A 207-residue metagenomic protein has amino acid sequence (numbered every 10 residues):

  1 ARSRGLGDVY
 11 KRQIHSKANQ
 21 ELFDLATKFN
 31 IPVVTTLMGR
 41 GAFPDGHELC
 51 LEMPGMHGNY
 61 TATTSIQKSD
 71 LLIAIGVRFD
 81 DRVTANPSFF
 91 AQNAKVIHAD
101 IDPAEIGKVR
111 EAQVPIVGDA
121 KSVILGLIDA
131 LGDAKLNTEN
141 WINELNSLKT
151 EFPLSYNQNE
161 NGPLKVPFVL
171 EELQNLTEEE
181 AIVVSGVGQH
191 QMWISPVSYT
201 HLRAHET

Functional and structural regions predicted by a protein language model:
A1-L6, Y10, H201-E206: Single conserved hydrophobic/aromatic residue that forms the stacking wall/gate of nucleotide- or nucleobase-binding
H15-N19: Glycine-rich phosphate/diphosphate-binding loop of Rossmann-like nucleotide-binding domains
L22, N146-R203: Active-site diphosphate/adenylate-binding microenvironment
V34-G46, Y199, R203: Conserved catalytic cysteine-centered active-site region of acyl-thioester-dependent Claisen-condensing enzymes
V34-T36, A74-I75, G118, V183-V187: General beta-strand structural signal in soluble alpha/beta enzymes
G39-E144: Glycine-rich, acidic loop regions that bind phosphate or pyrophosphate groups
